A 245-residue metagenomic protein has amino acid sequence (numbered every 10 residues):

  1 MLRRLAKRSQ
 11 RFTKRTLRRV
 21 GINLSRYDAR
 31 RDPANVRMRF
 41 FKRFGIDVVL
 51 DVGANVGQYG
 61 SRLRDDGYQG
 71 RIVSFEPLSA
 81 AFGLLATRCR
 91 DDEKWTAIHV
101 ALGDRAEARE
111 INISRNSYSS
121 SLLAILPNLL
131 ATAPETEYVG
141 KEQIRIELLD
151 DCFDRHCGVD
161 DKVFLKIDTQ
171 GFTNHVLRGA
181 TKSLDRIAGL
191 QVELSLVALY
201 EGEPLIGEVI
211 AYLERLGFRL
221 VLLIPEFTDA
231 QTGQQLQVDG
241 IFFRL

Functional and structural regions predicted by a protein language model:
M1-L245: Phosphate/nucleotide-binding beta-alpha loop and adjacent structural elements of enzyme active sites
